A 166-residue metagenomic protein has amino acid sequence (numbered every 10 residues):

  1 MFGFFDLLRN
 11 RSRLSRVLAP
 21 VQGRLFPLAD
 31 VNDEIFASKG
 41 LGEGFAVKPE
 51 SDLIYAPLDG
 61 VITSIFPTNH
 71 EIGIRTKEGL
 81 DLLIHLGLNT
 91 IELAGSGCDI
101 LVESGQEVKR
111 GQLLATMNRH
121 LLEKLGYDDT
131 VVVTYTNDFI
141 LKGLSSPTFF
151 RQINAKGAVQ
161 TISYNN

Functional and structural regions predicted by a protein language model:
M1-N166: Contiguous, well-folded functional domains in the mature portion of proteins
